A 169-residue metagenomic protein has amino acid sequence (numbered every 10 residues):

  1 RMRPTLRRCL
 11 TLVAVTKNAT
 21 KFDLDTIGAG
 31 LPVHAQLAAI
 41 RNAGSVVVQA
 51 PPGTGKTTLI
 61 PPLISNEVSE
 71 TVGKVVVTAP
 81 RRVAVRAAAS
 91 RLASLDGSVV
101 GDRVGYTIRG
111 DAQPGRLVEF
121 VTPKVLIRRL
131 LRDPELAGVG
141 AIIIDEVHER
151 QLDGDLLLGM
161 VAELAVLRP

Functional and structural regions predicted by a protein language model:
R1-S45, P62-L63, E67: Helicase-associated low-complexity/disordered flanking segments
V46-P169: Conserved P-loop/Walker A NTP-binding site and adjacent catalytic elements of P-loop NTPases
